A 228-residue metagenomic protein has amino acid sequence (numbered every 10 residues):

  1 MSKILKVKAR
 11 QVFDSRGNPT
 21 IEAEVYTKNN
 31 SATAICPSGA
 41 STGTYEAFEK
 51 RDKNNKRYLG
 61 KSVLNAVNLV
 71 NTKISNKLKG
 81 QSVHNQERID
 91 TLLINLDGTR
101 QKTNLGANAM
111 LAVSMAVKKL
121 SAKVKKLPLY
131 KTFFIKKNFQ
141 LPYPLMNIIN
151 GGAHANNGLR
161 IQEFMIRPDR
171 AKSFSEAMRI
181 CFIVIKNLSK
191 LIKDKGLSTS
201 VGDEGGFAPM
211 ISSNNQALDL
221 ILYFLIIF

Functional and structural regions predicted by a protein language model:
M1-T20: Short, Gly/Pro- and small/polar-rich lid/capping loops
Q11, I21-S38, M146-P168, Y223-L225: Short beta-strand elements
F13-S15, G98-V117, P144-N156, V201: Glycine/serine-rich anion-binding loops at beta->alpha junctions that coordinate negatively charged ligand groups
A40-K123, L127, M178: Metal- or metallocofactor-binding catalytic centers and their adjacent structured scaffolds across diverse enzyme
V83-I89, A107, L129-T132, S189-G206 (+1 more regions): Flexible, glycine/charged-enriched surface loops at secondary-structure junctions
A122, K126-L145: Glycine/threonine-rich beta-strand-loop-alpha-helix active-site module that forms ligand/phosphate-binding
F139-G202: Mobile "lid/hinge" segments at catalytic clefts and subdomain interfaces of large enzymes
P209-I226: Active-site pocket-lining segments that scaffold enzyme catalytic pockets across diverse folds
